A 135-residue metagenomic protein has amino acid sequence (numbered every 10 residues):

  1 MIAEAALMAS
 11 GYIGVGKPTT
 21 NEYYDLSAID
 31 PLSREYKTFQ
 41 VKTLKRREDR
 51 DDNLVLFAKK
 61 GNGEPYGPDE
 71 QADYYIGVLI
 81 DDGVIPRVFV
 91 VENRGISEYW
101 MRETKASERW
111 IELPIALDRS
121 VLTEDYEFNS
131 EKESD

Functional and structural regions predicted by a protein language model:
M1-E22, S27-D135: Mixed-charge (Asp/Glu-Lys/Arg
